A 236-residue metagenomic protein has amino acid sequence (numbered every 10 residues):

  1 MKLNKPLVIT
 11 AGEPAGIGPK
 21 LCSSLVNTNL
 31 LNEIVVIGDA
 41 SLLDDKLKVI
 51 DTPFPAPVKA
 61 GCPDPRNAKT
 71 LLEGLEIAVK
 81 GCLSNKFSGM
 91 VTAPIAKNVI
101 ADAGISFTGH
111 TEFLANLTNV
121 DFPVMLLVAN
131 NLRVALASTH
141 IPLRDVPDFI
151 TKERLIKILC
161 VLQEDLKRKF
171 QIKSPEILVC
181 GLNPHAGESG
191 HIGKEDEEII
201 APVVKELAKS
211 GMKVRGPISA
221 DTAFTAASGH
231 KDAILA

Functional and structural regions predicted by a protein language model:
M1-H110, F149, E153-A236: Contiguous, glycine/small-aliphatic-enriched amphipathic segments in soluble metabolic enzymes
D44, L127-K157: Ligand-binding beta-strand-loop-alpha-helix segment within the catalytic cores of soluble metabolic enzymes
V49, P123-M125, V134, I234: Conserved beta-strand scaffold positions in the cores of enzyme catalytic domains, especially in NTP/NDP-utilizing
T111-D121: A glycine-rich helix N-cap at a beta->alpha junction
L126-L127, K169: Short secondary-structure boundary/capping segments
